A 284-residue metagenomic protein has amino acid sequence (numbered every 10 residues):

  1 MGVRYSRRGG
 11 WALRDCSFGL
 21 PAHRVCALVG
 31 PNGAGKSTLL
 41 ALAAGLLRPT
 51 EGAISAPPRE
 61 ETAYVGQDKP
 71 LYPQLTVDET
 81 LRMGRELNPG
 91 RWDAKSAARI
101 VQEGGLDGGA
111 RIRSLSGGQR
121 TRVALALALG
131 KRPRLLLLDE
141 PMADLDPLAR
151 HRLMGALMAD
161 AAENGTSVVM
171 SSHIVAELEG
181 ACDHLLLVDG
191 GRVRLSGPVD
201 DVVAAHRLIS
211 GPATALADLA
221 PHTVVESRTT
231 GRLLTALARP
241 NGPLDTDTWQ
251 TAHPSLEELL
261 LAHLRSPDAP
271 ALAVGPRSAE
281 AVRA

Functional and structural regions predicted by a protein language model:
L13-D15: Conserved structural motif at the start of ABC-family nucleotide-binding domains
V29-P31: The feature captures the beta-strand-to-loop junction immediately N-terminal to the Walker
A44: Helix-to-loop junction immediately C-terminal to a conserved catalytic motif
E51-E61: Conserved ABC transporter NBD signature motif
Q67-V123: ABC-family P-loop ATPase nucleotide-binding domains
L136-E140, L145: Catalytic Walker B motif of ABC-type/P-loop ATPase nucleotide-binding domains
R152-A238: ABC transporter nucleotide-binding domain
